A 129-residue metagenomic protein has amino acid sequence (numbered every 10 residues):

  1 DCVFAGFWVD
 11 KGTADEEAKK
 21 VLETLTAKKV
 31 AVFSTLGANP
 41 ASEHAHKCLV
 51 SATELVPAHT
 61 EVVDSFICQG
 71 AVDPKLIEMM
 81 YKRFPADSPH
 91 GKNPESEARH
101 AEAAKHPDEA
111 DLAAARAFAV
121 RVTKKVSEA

Functional and structural regions predicted by a protein language model:
C2: Short, Asp-centered acidic motifs that coordinate Mg2+ and/or phosphate in catalytic or ligand-binding sites
A5, D10-A129: FMN-binding flavodoxin-like domain, especially the glycine-rich phosphate-binding loop
